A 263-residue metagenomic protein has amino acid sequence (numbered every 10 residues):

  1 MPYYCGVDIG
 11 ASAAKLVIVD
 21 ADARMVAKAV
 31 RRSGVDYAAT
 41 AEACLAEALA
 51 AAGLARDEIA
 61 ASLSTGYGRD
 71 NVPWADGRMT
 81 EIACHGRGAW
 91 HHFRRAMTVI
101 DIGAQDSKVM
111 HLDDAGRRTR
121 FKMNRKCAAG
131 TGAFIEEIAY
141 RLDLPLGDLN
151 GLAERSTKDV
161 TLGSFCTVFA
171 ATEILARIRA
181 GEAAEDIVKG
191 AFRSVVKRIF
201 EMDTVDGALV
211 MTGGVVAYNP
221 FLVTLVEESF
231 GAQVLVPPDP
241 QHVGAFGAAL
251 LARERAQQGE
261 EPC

Functional and structural regions predicted by a protein language model:
M1-E81, L225-E228, Q233-V234, E260-C263: N-terminal glycine/serine-rich phosphate-binding loop of ATP-dependent small-molecule kinases, especially carbohydrate
D8-S12, Y67, I102-D106, G214-Y218: A short acidic Gly-Thr/Ser loop motif
R32-S33, G77-G86, I100-A104, K122-G130 (+3 more regions): Active-site nucleophile and cofactor-binding loops and adjacent substrate-binding regions of central metabolic enzymes
Y67, F200-E201, D206-S229, P240-G244: Glycine-rich phosphate-binding loops at beta-strand->alpha-helix junctions
Y67-R120, F200, G247-Q257: Conserved phosphate-binding catalytic cores of ATP/NTP-utilizing and phosphoryl-transfer enzymes
A115-K158, G163, L250: Glycine-rich phosphate-binding loop plus the immediately following alpha-helix
I135, P237-C263: Glycine-rich phosphate-binding/hydrolytic loop that grips phosphoryl groups
T167-T204, Q241: Adenine-nucleotide phosphate-binding core of ATP-dependent small-molecule kinases
